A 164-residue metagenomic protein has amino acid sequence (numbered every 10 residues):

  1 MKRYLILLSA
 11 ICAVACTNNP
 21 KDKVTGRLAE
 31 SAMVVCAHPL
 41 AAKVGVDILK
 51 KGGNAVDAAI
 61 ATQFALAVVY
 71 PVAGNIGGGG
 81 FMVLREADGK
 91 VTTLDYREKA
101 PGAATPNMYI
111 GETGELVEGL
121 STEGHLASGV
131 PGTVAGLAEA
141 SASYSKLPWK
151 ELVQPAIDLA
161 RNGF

Functional and structural regions predicted by a protein language model:
M1-K2, N19: Serine/threonine-rich low-complexity intrinsically disordered regions
K2-L8: Sec-dependent signal peptide recognition, specifically the positively charged N-region followed immediately by
C12-A15: C-terminal motif of bacterial Sec signal peptides marking the signal peptidase cleavage site
N18-K43, A55-V56, I60-F164: Noncatalytic scaffold domains of N-terminal-nucleophile
V46-D47: Surface-exposed charged/polar residues within alpha-helices that form helix-capping/stabilizing sites and interaction
